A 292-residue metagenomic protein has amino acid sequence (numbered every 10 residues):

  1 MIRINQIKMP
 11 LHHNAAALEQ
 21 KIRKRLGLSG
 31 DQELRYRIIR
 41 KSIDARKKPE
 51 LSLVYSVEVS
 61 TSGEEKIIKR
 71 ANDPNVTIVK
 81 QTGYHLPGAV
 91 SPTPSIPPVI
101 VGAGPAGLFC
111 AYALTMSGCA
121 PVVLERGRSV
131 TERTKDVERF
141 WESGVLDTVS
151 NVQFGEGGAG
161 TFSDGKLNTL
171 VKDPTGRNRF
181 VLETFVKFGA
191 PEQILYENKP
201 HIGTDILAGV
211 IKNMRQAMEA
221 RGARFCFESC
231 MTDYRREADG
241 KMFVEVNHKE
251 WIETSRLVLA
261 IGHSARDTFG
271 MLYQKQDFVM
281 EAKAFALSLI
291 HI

Functional and structural regions predicted by a protein language model:
I2-I96: Extreme N-terminal leader/targeting segments of oxidoreductases
E50, E132, E138-R224, C230 (+2 more regions): Conserved N-terminal/central alpha/beta ligand/cofactor-binding core
T93-G104, V122: Beta1/beta-strand and adjacent pyrophosphate-binding region of the FAD-binding site in flavoprotein oxidoreductases
V101, M231, I252-G262: Short hydrophobic core segments
G107: N-terminal Rossmann-fold NAD(P) dinucleotide-binding loop
F227-G240: A conserved short coil-to-beta-strand element within the FAD-binding core of flavoproteins
L259-K275: Flavin (primarily FAD) binding-site architecture
I290-I292: Conserved small/polar residues in nucleotide/adenosyl-binding loops
